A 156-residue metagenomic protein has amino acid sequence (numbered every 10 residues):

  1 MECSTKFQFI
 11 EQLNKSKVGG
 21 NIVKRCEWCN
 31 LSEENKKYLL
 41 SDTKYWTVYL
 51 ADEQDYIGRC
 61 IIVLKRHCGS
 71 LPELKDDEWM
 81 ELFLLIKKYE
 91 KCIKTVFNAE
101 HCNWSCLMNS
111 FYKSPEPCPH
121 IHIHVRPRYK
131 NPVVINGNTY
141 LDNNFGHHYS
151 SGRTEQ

Functional and structural regions predicted by a protein language model:
E2-Q156: HIT superfamily nucleotide-processing domains
